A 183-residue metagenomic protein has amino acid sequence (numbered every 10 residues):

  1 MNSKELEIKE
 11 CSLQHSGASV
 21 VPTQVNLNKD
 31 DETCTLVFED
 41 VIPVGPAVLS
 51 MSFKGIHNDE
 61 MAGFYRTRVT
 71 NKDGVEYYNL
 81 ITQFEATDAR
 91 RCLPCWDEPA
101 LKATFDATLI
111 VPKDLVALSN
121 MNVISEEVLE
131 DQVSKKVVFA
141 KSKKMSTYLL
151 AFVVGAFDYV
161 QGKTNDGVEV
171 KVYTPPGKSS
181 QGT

Functional and structural regions predicted by a protein language model:
M1-T183: Acidic/His-enriched low-complexity segments
